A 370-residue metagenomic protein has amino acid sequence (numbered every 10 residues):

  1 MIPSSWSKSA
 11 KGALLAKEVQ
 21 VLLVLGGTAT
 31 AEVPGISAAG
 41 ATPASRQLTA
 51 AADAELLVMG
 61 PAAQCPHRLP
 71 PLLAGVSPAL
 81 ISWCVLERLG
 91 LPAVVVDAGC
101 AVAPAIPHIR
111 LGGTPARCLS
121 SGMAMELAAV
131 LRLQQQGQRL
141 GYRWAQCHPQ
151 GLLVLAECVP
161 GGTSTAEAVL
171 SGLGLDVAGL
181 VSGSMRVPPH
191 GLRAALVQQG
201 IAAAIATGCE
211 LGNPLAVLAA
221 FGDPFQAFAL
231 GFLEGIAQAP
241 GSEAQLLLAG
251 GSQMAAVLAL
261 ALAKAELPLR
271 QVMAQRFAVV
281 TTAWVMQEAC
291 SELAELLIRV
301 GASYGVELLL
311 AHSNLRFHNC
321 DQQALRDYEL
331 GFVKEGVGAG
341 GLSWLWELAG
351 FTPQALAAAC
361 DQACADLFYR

Functional and structural regions predicted by a protein language model:
M1-A156, P160-R370: N-terminal loops that bind phosphate or other acidic moieties and the adjacent beta-alpha structural core
